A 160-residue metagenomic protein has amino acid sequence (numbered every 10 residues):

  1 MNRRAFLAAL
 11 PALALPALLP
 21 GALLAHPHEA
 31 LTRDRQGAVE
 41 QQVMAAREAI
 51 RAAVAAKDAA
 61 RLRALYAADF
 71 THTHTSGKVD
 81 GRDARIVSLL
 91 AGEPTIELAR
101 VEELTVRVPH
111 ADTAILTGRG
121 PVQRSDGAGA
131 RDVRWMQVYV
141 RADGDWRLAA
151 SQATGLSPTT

Functional and structural regions predicted by a protein language model:
N2, A8-A68, P158-T160: Short, low-complexity N-terminal intrinsically disordered segments enriched in polar/charged residues
I50, L62, F70, R85 (+2 more regions): Hydrophobic pocket/interface hotspot
R63-R100: Short solvent-exposed beta->alpha transition segments
Y66, S76, T105, R119-G120 (+2 more regions): A mature extracytoplasmic/lumenal domain signature
G77-V79, V122-Q123, G155-L156: Solvent-exposed loop/turn segments at secondary-structure junctions within structured extracellular/periplasmic domains
V87-G129: Surface-exposed, charged secondary-structure patches
D132-T159: Short beta-strand edge/turn micro-motifs at domain boundaries
